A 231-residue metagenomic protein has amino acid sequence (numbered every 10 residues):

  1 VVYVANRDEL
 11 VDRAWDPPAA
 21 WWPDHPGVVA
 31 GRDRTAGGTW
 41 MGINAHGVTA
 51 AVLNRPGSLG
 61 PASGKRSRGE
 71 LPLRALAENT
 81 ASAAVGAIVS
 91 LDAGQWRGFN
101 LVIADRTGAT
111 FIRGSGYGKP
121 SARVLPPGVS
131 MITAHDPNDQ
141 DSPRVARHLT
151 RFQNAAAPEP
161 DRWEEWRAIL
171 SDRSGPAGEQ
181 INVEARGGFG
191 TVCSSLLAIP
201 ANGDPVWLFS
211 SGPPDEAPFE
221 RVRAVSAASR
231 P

Functional and structural regions predicted by a protein language model:
V1-P231: N-terminal nucleophile
